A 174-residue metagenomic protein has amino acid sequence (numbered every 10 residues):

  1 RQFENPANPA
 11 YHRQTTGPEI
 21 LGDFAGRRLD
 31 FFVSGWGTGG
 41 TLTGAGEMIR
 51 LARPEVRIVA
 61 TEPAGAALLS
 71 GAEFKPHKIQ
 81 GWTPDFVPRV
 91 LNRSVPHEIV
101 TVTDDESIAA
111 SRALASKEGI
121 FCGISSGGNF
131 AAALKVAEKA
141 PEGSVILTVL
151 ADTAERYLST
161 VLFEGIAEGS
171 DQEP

Functional and structural regions predicted by a protein language model:
R1-F3, G35-G37, A60-E62, L147-A151: Short beta-strand segments
R1-G37, R93, D105-I120: Active-site/ligand-binding-proximal alpha/beta "capping" segment
Q2-E4, R50-I124, K139, V161-P174: Active-site/ligand-binding loops adjacent to catalytic centers
Y11, T16, A25, L29-F31 (+5 more regions): Terminal helix/beta-alpha structural elements that buttress the NAD(P)+-binding lobe
G35-G46, S125-A133, Y157: Short glycine/serine/threonine-rich phosphate/pyrophosphate-binding segments that cradle anionic phosphate groups
A131-P174: Phosphate-binding loop/pocket of nucleotide- and phosphate-handling active sites
